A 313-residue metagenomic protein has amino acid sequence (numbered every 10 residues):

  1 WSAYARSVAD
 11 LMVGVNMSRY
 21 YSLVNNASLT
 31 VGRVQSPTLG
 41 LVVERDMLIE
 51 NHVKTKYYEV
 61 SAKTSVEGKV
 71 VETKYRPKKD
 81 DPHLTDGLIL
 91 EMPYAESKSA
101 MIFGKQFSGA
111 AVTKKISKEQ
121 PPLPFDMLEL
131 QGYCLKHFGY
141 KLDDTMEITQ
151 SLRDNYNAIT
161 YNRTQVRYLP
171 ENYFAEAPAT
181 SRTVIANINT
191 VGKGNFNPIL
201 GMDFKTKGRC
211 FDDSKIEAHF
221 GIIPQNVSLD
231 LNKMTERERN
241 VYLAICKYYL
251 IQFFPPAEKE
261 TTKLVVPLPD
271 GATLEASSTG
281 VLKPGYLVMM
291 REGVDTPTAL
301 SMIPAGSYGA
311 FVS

Functional and structural regions predicted by a protein language model:
W1-Q106, A110-I116, I216-E275, P284: Phosphate-backbone binding and catalysis cores of DNA-processing enzymes
I89-R239, F253, M289-S313: Structured DNA-binding interfaces in DNA transaction proteins
A272-S277, L282, L287, V294 (+1 more regions): Substrate/cofactor-recognition hotspot
